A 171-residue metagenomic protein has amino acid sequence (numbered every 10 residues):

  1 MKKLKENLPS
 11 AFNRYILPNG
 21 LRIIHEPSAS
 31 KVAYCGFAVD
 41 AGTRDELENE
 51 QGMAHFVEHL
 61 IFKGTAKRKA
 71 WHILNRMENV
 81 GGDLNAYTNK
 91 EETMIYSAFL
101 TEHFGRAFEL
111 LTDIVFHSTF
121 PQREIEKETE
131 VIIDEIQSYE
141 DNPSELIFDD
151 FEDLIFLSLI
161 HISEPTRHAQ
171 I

Functional and structural regions predicted by a protein language model:
M1-I73, E109: His/Glu-rich zincin catalytic helix
A54-E58, K127, A169: Residue-level micro-sites within transmembrane alpha helices that shape and flank functional polar/acidic positions
I61-E145: Active-site-adjacent, His/Asp/Glu-enriched structural segments that form or flank metal-binding and acid/base networks
F151: Rossmann-like NAD(P)H-binding beta-loop-alpha module
L154-I160: Short, basic/glycine-rich phosphate-binding loops at helix/coil junctions that contact nucleotide phosphates
I160-I171: Single conserved hydrophobic/aromatic residue that forms the stacking wall/gate of nucleotide- or nucleobase-binding
